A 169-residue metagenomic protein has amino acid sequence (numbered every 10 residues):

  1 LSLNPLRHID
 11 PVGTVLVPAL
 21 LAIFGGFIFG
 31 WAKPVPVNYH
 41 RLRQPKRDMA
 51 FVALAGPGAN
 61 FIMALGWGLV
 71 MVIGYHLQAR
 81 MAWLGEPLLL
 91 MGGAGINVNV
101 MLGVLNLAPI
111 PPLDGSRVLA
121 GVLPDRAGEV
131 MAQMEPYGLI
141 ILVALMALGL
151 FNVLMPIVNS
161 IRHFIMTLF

Functional and structural regions predicted by a protein language model:
L1-F169: Hydrophobic transmembrane alpha-helices and their immediate loop junctions in multi-pass integral membrane proteins
